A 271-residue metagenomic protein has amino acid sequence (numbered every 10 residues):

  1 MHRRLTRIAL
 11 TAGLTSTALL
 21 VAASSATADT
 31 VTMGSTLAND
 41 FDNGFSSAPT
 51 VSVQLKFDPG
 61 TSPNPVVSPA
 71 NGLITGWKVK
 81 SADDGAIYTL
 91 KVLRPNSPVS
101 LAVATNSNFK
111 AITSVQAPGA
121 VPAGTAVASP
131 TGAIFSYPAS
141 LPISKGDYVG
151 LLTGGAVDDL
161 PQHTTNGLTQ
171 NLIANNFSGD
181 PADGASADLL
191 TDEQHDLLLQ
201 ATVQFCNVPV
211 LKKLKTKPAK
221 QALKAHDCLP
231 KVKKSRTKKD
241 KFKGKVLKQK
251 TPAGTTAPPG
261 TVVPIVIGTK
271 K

Functional and structural regions predicted by a protein language model:
H2-A28: Secretory targeting and sorting signals
T27-A120, P138-Y148, L152-Q204: Beta-sheet-rich sandwich/jelly-roll-like modules and their strand-loop junctions
S62, S68, F135-Y137, V210 (+2 more regions): Short, solvent-exposed loop/turn positions at domain surfaces that link secondary-structure elements or cap domain
G72, T125, K145-D147, K245 (+2 more regions): Surface-exposed loop/turn positions
Q116, T131, D240-F242: A detector of mature, structured extracytoplasmic domains
A123-S140: Exposed aromatic-hydrophobic patches
Q204-K271: Ligand-recognition elements built from short beta-strands and adjacent flexible loops
